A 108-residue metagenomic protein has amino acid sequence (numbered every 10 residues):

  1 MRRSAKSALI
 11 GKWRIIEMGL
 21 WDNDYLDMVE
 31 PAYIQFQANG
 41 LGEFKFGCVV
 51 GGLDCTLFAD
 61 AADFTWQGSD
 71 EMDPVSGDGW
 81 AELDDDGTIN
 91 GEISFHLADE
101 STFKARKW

Functional and structural regions predicted by a protein language model:
M1-E17, E30-Y33, D63-W108: Beta-sheet ligand-binding and adhesion/scaffold domains
S7, N23-A61: N-terminal glycine/threonine-rich, aromatic-flanked beta-hairpin/loop signature
G19-W21: Short, catalytically relevant binding-site loops at active-site mouths
